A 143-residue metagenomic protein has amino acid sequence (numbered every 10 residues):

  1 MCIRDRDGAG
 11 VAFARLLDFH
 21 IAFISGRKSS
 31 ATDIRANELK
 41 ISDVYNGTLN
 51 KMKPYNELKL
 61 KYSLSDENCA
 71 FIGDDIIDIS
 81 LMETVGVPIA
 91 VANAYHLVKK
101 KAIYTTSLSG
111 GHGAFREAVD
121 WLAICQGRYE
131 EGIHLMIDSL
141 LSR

Functional and structural regions predicted by a protein language model:
M1-I3: Short, small-residue-biased leader/transition segments that mark boundaries at the very start of proteins
D5-R6, A12-H20: PIN/NYN-family metal-dependent endoribonuclease catalytic core
L17-H20, A31-R143: C-terminal cap/substrate-recognition subdomain and adjoining C-terminal extension of metal-dependent phosphatase-like
S25-R27: Conserved phosphate-coupling serine/threonine residues in phosphotransfer and NTP-handling enzymes
